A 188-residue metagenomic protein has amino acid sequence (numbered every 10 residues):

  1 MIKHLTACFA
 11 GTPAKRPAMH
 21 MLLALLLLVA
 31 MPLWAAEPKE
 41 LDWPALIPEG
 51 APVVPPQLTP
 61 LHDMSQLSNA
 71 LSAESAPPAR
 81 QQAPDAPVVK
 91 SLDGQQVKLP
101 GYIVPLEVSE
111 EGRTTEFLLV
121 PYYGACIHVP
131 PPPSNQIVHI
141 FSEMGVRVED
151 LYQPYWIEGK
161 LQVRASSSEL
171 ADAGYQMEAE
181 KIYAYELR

Functional and structural regions predicted by a protein language model:
I2-F9, P132-Q136: Charged/polar, low-hydrophobicity segments characteristic of intrinsically disordered regions and flexible loops
H4-L22: Bacterial N-terminal signal peptides that target proteins for export
L22-L28: Hydrophobic helical h-region of N-terminal Sec-dependent signal peptides in bacterial secretory/periplasmic proteins
A30-P32: N-terminal signal peptide c-region/cleavage motif recognized by signal peptidases
A35-R188: OB-fold and OB-like single-stranded nucleic-acid-recognition modules and their adjacent interaction interfaces
